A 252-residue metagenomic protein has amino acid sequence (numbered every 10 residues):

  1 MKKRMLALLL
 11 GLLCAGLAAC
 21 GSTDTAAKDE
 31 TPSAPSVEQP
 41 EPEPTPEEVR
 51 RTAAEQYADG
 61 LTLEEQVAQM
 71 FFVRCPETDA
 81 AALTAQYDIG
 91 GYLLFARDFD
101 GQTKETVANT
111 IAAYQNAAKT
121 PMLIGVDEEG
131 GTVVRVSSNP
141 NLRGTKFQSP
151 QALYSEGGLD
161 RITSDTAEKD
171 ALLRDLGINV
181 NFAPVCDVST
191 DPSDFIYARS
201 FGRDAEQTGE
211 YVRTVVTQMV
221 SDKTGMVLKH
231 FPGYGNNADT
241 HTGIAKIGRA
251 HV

Functional and structural regions predicted by a protein language model:
M1-L10: Positively charged n-region of N-terminal signal peptides that target proteins for export
G16-A19: C-terminal motif of bacterial Sec signal peptides marking the signal peptidase cleavage site
G21-D24, D29-I124, E128-S138: N-terminal hydrophobic targeting/anchoring segments and the immediately downstream early-domain regions of hydrolases
A85-T208, H230, G235-G248: Enzymes and membrane/adaptor proteins characterized by extended Gly/Ser/Thr/Asp/Glu-rich, aromatic-dotted
Y211-T214, Q218-D222, L228: Metal-dependent enolase-superfamily TIM-barrel catalytic cores that perform enediolate-based chemistry
A250-V252: Conserved small/polar residues in nucleotide/adenosyl-binding loops
